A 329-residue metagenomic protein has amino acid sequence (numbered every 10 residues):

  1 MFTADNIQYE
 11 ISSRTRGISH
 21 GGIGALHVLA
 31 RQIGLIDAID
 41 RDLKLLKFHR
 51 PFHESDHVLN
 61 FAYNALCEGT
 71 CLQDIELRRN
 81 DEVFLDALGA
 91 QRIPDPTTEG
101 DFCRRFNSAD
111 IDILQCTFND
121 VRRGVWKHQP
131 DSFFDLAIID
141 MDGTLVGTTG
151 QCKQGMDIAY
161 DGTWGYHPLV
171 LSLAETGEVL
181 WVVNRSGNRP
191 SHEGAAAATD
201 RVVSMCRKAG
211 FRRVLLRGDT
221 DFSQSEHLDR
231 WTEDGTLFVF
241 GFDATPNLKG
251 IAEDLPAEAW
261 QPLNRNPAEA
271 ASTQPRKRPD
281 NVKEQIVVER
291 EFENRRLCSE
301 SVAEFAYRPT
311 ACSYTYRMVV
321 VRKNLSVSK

Functional and structural regions predicted by a protein language model:
M1-N188, A195-K208, W231-D234: Dynamic "connector" segments at or just before major functional cores
F2-S12, L237-K329: An anionic, glycine-rich sequence signature occurring as long contiguous blocks
E68, R92, T220, Q224 (+2 more regions): Active-site-proximal structural scaffolding
F84-L85, V146-T148, E178, R189-P190 (+3 more regions): Flexible loop/turn segments at secondary-structure boundaries
I138, L215, L237: Hydrophobic "anchor" residues on beta-strands that sit immediately upstream of conserved functional sites
D142, R213-S223: Acidic/histidine-rich, metal-coordinating catalytic segments
H192, R201-M205, R212-V214, E226 (+3 more regions): Flexible, acidic glycine-rich loops studded with aromatic residues
